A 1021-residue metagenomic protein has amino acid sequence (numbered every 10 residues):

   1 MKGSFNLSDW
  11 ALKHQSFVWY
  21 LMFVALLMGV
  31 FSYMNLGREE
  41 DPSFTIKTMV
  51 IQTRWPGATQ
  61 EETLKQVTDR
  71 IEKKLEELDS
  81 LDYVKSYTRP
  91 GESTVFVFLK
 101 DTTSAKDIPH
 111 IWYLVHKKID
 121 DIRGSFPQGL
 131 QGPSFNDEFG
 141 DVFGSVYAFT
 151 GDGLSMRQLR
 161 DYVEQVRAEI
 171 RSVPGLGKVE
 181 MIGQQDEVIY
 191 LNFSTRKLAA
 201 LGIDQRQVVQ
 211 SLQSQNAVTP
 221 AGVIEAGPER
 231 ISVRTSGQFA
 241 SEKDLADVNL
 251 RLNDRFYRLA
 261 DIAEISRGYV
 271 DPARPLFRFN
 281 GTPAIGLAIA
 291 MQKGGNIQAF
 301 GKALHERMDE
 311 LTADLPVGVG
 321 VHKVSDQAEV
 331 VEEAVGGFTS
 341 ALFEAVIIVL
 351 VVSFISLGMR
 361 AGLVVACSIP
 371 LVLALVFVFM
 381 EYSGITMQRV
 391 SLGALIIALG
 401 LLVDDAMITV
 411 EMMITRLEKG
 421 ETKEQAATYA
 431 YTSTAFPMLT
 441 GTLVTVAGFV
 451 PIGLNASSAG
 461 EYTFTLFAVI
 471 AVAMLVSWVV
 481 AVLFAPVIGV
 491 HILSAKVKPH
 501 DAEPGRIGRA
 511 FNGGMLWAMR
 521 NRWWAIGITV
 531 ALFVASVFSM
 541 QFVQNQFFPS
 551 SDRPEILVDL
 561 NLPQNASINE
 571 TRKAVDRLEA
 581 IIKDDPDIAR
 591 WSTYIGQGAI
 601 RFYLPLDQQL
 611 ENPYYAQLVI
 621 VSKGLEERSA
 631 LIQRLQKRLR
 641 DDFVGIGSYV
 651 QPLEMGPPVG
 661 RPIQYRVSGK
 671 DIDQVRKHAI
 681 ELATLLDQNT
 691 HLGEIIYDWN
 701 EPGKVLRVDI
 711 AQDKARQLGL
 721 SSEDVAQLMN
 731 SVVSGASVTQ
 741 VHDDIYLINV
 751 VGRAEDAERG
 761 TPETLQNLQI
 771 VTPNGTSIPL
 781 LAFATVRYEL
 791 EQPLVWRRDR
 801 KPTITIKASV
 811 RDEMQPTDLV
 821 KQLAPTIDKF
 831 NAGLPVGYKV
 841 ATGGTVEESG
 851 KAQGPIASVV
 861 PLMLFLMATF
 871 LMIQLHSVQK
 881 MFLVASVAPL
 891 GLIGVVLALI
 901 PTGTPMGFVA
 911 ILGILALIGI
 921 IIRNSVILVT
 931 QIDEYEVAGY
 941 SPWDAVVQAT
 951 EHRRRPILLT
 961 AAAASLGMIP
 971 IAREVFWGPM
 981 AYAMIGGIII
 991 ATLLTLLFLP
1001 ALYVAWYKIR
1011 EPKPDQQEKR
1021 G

Functional and structural regions predicted by a protein language model:
M1-R38, T432-T434, H500-F548, I588-A589 (+2 more regions): Signature of alpha-helical transmembrane segments and their immediate interfacial
F5-L7, E62-E138, R196-A217, Q238 (+3 more regions): Solvent-exposed, membrane-proximal periplasmic/extracellular interface segments of envelope transport and secretion
W10, Q52, R123, E169-E344 (+6 more regions): Extracytoplasmic/periplasmic membrane-proximal domains and adjacent transmembrane bundles of envelope biogenesis
S16, V24-E62, K106, D120-G129 (+7 more regions): Transmembrane helices with small-residue packing motifs
Y20, T59-Q66, T103-L114, F143-Y147 (+22 more regions): Solvent-exposed, non-transmembrane alpha-helical starts
V30-N35, I347-I414, V472, F865-R954 (+4 more regions): Hydrophobic transmembrane alpha-helices and their membrane-interface caps in long multi-pass transport proteins
V324, V331, V335, V410 (+5 more regions): Helix-loop junctions and hydrophobic alpha-helical segments within the transmembrane domains of large membrane
L399-M413, T434-L454, E461-D501, L618 (+4 more regions): Transmembrane alpha-helices and their membrane-interface boundaries in multi-pass membrane transporters and channels
